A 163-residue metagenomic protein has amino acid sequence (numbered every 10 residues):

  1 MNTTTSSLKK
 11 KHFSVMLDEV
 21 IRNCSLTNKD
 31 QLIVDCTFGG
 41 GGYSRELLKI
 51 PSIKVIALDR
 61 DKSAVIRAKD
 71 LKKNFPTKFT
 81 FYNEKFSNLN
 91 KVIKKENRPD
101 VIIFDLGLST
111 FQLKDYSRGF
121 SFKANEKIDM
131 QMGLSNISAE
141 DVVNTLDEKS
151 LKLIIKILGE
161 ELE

Functional and structural regions predicted by a protein language model:
M1-E163: S-adenosyl-L-methionine-dependent methyltransferase catalytic core, i.e., the SAM/SAH-binding region
